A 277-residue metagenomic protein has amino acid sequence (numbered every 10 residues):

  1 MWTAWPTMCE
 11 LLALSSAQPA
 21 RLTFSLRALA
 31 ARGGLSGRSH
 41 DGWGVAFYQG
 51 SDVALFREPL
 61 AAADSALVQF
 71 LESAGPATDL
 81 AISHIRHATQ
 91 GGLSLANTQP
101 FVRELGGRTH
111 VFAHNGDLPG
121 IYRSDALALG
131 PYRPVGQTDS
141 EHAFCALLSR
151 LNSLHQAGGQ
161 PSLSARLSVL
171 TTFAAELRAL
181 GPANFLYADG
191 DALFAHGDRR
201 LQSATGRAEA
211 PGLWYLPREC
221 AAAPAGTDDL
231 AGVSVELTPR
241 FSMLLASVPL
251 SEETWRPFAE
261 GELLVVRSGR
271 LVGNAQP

Functional and structural regions predicted by a protein language model:
W2-S65, R256, G261-V265, G269-P277: Extreme N-terminus nucleophile/cap motif
C9, H110-G120: Conserved beta-strand-loop-short alpha-helix elements that form and flank the Mn2+/Mg2+-coordinating active site
W43, L80-H84: A short, Trp-centered hydrophobic/proline-enriched beta-strand micro-motif
P59-L71, I85-G107, S124-G130: Short acidic (Asp/Glu) patches
L80, A157-R199: Catalytic core of PPM/PP2C metal-dependent serine/threonine phosphatase domains
G120-Y122, L127, P131-L154: Glycine-rich phosphate-binding loop plus the immediately following alpha-helix
D191-A222: Helix-loop elements that line ligand-binding/catalytic pockets
G212-E262: A conserved acidic, glycine/proline-rich C-terminal tail/linker
